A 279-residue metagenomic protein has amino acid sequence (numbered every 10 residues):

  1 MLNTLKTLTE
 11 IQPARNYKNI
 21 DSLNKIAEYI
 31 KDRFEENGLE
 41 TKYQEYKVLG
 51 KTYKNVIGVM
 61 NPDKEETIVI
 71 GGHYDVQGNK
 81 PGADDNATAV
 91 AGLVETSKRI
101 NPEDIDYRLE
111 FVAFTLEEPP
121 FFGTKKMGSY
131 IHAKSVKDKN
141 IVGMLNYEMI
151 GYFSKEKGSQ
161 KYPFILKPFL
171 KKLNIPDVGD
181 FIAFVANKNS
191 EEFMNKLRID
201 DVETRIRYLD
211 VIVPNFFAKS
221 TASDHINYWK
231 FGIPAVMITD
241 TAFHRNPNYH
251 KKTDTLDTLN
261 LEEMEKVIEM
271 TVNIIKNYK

Functional and structural regions predicted by a protein language model:
N3, T7, D21, K25-T41 (+10 more regions): Extracytoplasmic/secreted proteins, especially bacterial periplasmic and envelope-associated proteins
T4-N16, G72, A113, N174-D180 (+1 more regions): Acidic/histidine-rich, surface-exposed loop or edge segments in extracytoplasmic proteins
K6-D63, V211: A non-catalytic alpha/beta surface segment that caps or lines the substrate-entry region of metallo-dependent hydrolase
T9-N16, I30, F34-G38, M60 (+9 more regions): Sec/Tat-exported extracytoplasmic proteins
G50-K51, N61-K64, E103-D106, K137-K139 (+1 more regions): Extracellular/periplasmic catalytic domains that process cell-envelope and extracellular macromolecules
I57, T67-G71, E110-A113, V142-Y147 (+1 more regions): Structural recognition of the beta-strand scaffold that forms the well-ordered cores of secreted hydrolase catalytic
Q77-E192, F217-S220: Acidic/histidine-rich catalytic neighborhood of metal-dependent amide-processing enzymes
E156-K279: Active-site-adjacent substrate-binding region of metalloamidase/peptidase-like peptide-processing proteins
